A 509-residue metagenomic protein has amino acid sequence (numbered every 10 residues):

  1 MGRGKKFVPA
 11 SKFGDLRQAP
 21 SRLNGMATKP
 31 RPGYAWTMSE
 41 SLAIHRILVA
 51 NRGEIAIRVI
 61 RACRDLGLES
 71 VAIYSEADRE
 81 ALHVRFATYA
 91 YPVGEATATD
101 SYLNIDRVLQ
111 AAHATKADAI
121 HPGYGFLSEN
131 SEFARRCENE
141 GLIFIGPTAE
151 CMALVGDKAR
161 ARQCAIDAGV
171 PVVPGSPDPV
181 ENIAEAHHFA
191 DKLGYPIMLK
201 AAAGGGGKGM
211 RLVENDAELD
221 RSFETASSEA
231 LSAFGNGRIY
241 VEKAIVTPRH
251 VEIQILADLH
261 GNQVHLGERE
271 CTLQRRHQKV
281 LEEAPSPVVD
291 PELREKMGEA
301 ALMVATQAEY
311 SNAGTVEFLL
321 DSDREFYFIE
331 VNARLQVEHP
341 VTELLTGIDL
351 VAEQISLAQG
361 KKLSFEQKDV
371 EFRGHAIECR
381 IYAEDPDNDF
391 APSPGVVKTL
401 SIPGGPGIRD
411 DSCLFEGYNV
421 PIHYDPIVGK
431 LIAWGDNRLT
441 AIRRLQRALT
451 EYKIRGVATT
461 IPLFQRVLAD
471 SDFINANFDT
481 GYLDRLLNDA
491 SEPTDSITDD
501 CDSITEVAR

Functional and structural regions predicted by a protein language model:
R22-L23, Y34: Short, positively charged and aromatic/hydrophobic N-terminal segments
Y34-V316, L320-H339: N-terminal beta-alpha lobe that positions the nucleotide/phosphoryl donor in ATP/NTP-coupled carboxylate activation
A301, P340-R509: Catalytic cores of soluble metabolic enzymes centered on carboxylation/carboxyl-transfer
